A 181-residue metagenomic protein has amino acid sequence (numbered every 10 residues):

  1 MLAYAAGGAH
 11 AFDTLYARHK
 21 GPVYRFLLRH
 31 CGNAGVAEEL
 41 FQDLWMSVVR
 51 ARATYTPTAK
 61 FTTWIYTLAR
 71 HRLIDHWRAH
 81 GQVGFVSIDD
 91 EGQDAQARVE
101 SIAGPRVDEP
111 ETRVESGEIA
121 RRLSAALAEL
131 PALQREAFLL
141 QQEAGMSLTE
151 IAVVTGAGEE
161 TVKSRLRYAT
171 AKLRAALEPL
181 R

Functional and structural regions predicted by a protein language model:
L2-V23: A short, charge-rich alpha-helical start-of-domain segment used by transcription regulators
A5-A6, R29-A34, D43-K60, A79-H80: Sigma70-family region 2
Y16-A34, A51, L127, K172 (+1 more regions): Amphipathic, Lys/Arg- and hydrophobic-enriched alpha-helical face
Y24-L27, W77-G81, L130, R135 (+3 more regions): Short, Lys/Arg-enriched C-terminal cap helix and immediately downstream tail that follows
R25, E39-M46, A59-H71: Structural recognition of an alpha-helix C-terminal capping motif at a helix-to-coil junction
R50-P57, T67-I88, S116, R174: Arg/Lys-rich amphipathic alpha helix in sigma70-family domain 2
D94-A125: Acidic, proline/glycine-rich intrinsically disordered inter-domain spacer in sigma factors
S124-T161: Helix-turn-helix DNA-binding module
